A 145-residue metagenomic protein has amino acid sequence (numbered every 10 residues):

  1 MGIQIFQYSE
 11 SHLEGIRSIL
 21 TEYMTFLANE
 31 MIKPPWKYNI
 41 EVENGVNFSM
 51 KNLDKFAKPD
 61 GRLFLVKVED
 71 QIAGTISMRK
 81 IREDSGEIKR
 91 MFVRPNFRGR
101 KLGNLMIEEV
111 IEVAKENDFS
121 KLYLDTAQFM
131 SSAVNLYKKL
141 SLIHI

Functional and structural regions predicted by a protein language model:
I3, Q7-K89, R94-P95, I107-E109 (+1 more regions): Acetyl-CoA-dependent GNAT
F97, K101: Glycine-rich phosphate-binding loop
N104: Residues forming the Rossmann-fold NAD(P)(H) cofactor-binding site
A114-D125: Conserved GNAT acetyl-CoA-binding A-motif
N117, K139-L140: Structural motif
Y123-A133: Conserved beta-strand-loop-alpha-helix junction that forms the acyl-donor binding cleft
I143-I145: Conserved small/polar residues in nucleotide/adenosyl-binding loops
